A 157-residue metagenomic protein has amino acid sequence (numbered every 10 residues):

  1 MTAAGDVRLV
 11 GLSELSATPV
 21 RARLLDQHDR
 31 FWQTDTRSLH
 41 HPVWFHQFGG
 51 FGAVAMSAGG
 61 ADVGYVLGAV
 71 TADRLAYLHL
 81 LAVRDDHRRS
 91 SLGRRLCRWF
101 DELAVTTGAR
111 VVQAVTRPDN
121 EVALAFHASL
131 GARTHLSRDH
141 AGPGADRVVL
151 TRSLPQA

Functional and structural regions predicted by a protein language model:
M1-A3: Actinobacteria-biased recognition of intrinsically disordered, low-complexity terminal regions
G11-L80, R84, C97-W99, L103 (+2 more regions): Acetyl-CoA-dependent GNAT
D73, E121-V122: Short alpha-helical
L80, T116-P118: A cross-domain feature marking catalytic cores of carbohydrate-active enzymes and several ubiquitous metabolic/repair
V83, R89-E102, A125-S129: Conserved acetyl-CoA-binding loop-helix of GNAT-fold acetyltransferases
A104-T116: Conserved GNAT acetyl-CoA-binding A-motif
Q113-T116, A128-V149: Conserved catalytic-core motifs of GNAT/GCN5-like acyltransferases
T151-A157: Short beta-strand-to-coil "C-cap" segments at the C-terminal boundary of structured domains/repeats, marking
